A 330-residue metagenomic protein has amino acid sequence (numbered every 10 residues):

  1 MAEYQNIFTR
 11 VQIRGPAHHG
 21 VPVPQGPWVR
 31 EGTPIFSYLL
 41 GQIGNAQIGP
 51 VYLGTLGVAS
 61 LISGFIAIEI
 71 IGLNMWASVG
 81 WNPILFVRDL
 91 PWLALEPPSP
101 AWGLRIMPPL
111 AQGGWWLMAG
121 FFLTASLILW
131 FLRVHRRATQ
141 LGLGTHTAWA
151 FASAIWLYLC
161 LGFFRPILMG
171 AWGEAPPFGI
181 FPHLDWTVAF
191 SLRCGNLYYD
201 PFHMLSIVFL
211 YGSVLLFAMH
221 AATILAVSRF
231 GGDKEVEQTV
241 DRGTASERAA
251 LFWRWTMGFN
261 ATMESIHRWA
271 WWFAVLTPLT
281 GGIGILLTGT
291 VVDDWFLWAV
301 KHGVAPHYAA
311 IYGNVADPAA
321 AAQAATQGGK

Functional and structural regions predicted by a protein language model:
M1-L61, V87-P98, W253, Y308-Y312: N-terminal juxtamembrane cytosolic/stromal segments of multi-pass membrane proteins
F36-I43, V79-G103, F122-A148, A218-I266: Cytoplasmic membrane-interface regions of multi-pass membrane proteins
L40-I62, L141-F151, G195-V208, F252-G282: Loop-to-transmembrane boundary segments
G57-M75, A148-M169, V208-L215, L276-L286: Hydrophobic alpha-helical membrane-insertion segments
W76-A77, F131-G144, F163-P176, Y211-V236 (+1 more regions): Juxtamembrane/interface segments at transmembrane-helix termini
W76-I106, R165-Y198, V236-W255, D294-K330: Membrane-interfacial helical/loop segments at transmembrane boundaries in membrane proteins
Q112-G113, Y199-F217: Alpha-helical transmembrane segments
G120-R133, G142-Y158, R165-L205: Long, highly hydrophobic alpha-helical transmembrane signal-anchor segments
